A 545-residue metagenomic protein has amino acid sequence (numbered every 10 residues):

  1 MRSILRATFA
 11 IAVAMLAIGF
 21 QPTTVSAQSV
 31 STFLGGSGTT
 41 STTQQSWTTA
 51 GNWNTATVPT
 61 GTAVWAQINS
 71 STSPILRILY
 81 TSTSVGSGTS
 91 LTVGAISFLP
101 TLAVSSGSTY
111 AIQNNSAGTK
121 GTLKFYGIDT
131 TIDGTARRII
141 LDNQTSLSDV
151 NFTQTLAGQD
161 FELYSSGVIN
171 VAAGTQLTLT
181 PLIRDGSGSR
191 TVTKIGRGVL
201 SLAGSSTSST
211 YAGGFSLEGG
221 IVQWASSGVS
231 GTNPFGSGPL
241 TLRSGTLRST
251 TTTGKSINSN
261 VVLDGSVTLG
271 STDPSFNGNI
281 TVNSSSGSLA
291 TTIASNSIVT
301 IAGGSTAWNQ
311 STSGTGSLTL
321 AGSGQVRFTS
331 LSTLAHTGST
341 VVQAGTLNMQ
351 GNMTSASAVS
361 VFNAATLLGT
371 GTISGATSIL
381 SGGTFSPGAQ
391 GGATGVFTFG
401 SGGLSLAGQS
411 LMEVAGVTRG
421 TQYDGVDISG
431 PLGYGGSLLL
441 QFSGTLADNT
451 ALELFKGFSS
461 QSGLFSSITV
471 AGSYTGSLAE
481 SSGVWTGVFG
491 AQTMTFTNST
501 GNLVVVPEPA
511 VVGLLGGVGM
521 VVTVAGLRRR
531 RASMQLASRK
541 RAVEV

Functional and structural regions predicted by a protein language model:
M1-A12, T23, A510, L527-R531: Bacterial N-terminal signal peptides that target proteins for export
I4-L5, L16-I68, S271, Q409 (+2 more regions): Extracellular/surface-exposed low-complexity segments
S29-G61, K120, Q144-S237, L269-N363 (+4 more regions): Extracellular repeat-rich scaffold modules on cell surfaces
Q45, S275, N363-S459: Extracellular beta-strand/loop-rich repeat segments of large surface/secreted proteins
V58-I78, L99, N348, S386 (+1 more regions): Glycine-rich repeat segments that build the extracellular carbohydrate-interaction surface of secreted and virion
S70-G94, S237-G245, T251-N260, S355 (+1 more regions): N-terminal extracellular ligand-recognition/capping segment immediately after the signal peptide
E508-L527: A short, hydrophobic C-terminal helix/tail in secreted or cell-surface proteins
T523-V545: C-terminal membrane-anchoring or membrane-association module
